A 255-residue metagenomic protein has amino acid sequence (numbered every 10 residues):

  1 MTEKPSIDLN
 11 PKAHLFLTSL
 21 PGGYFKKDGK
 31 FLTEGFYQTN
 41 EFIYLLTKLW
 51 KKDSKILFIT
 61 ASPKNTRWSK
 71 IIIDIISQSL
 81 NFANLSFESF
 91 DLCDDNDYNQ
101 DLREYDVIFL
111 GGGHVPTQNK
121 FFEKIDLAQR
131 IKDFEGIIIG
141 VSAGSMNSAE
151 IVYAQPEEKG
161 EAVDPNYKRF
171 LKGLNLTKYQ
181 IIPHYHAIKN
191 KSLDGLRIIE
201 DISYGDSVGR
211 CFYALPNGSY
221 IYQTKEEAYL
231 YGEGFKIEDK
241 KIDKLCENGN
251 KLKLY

Functional and structural regions predicted by a protein language model:
T2-K52, P63, A154, E158-Y255: C-terminal and late-domain segments of enzyme folds
F16-L17, V107-G111, I139-G140, Q180-I181: Structural motif
K30-D101: ATP/NTP phosphate-donor binding region
D53, E104-D106, F134-E135, T177: Short, well-ordered alpha-helix to beta-strand connector turns
I72-D74, F122-L127, L196-I198: Charged helix-capping and loop-helix junction motifs
L110-G111, K132-I151: Catalytic nucleophile loop
V115-K124, K191: Glycine/threonine-rich flexible loop motifs
